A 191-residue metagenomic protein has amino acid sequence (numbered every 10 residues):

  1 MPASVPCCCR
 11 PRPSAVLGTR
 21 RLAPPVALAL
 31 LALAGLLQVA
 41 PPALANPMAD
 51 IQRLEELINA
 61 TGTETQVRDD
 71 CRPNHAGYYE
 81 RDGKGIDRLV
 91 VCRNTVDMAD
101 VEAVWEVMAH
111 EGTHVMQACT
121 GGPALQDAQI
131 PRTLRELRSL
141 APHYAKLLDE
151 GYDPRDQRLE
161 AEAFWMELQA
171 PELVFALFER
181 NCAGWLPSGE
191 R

Functional and structural regions predicted by a protein language model:
M1-R20: N-terminal secretory signal peptides that target proteins for export/translocation
C8-C9, D70-R72, V91-R93, T120 (+2 more regions): Sequence contexts marking disulfide-bonded cysteines in secreted/extracellular proteins
P25-Q38: Bacterial N-terminal signal peptides
Q38, T61-E64, D127-R191: Metalloprotease/metallohydrolase-associated module, dominated by Zn2+-dependent proteases
L44-E64: Zn2+-dependent metallopeptidase catalytic core
M48, M98-V107, D153-R158: Soluble non-cytosolic domains of exported or imported proteins
D70-W105, A118: Active-site scaffold of zinc-dependent metalloenzymes
G112-A128: Catalytic Zn2+-binding segment of zinc metalloproteases
